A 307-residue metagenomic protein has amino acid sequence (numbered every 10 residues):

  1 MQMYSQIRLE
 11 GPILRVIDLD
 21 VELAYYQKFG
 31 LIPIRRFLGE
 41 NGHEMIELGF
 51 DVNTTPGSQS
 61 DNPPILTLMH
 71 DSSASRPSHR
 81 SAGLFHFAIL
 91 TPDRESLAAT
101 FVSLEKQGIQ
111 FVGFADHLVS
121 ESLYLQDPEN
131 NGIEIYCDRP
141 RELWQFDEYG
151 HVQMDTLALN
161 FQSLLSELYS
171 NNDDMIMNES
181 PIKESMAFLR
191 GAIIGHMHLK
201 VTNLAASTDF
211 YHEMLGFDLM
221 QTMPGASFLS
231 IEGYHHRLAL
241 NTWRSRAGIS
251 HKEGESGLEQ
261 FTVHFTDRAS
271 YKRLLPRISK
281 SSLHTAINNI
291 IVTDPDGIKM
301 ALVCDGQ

Functional and structural regions predicted by a protein language model:
M1-D20, H86-F87, P140-A205, L258-V263: N-terminal beta-strand motif that seeds the catalytic metal site of vicinal oxygen chelate
Q2-L19, Q27-I32, E47-D51, D61-N62: Hydrophobic, proline/glycine-rich low-complexity stretches
I7, V16-A24, A82, A88-G132 (+3 more regions): Vicinal oxygen chelate
L9-V16, Y26, L31, L66 (+9 more regions): Short, structured motif recognition centered on aromatic/hydrophobic residues
L19-P33, S103, N203-L219: Amphipathic alpha-helical segments
G30-F37, F111-F114, G216-Q221, S279-I287: Short secondary-structure junctions
I32-R80, G132-R139, D218-E255, P295 (+1 more regions): Conserved short beta-strand elements that form part of the metal-binding/catalytic scaffold of enzyme active sites
G195-H198, A205-R277: Structured core of small recognition/catalytic domains
